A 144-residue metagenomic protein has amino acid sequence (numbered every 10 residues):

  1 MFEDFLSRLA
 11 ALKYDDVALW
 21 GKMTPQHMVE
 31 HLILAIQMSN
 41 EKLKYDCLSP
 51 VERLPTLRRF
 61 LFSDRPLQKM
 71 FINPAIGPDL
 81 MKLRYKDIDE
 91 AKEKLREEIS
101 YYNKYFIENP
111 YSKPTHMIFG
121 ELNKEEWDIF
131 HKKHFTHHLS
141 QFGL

Functional and structural regions predicted by a protein language model:
M1-V17, L139: Short, Lys/Arg-rich amphipathic segments at extreme N-termini
D4, H31, K94: Charged catalytic carboxylate motif
R8, M38, E98-Y101, Y105 (+1 more regions): Amphipathic, soluble alpha-helical interaction motifs
R8-L12, W20, A75-K86, S112 (+1 more regions): Globin-like tetrapyrrole-binding proteins
L12, L48-L57, D87-E97: Short, mixed-charge, low-aromatic patches
D15-L67, K113-L144: Short, contiguous alpha-helical
F62-P110: Acidic/histidine-rich alpha-helical segments that form the ligand environment of transition-metal centers
